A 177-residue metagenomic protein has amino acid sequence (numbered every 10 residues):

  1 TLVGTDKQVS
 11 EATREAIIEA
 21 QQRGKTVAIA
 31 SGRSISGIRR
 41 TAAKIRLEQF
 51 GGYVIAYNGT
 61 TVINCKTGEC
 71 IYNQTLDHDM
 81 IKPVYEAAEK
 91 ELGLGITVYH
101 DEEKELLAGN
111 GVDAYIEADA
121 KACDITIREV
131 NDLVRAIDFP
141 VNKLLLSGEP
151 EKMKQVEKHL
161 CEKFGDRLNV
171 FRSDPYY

Functional and structural regions predicted by a protein language model:
T1-K7, V84: Asp-based phosphoryl-transfer active-site loop
V3-G4, I71-Y72, K143: Short, contiguous strand/loop micro-motifs
D6, D77, E149-P150: Short beta->alpha junction loops/turns
D6-K7, A42, K66, E157: Short, flexible helix/strand-to-coil boundary loops that buttress conserved ligand/catalytic motifs in alpha/beta
Q8, S36-G37, E151-K152: Short alpha-helical
Q8-A12, V54, I125: Short secondary-structure boundary/capping elements
T13-A114: Active-site phosphate-binding/coordination module
A87, E91-Y177: Conserved acidic, metal-coordinating active-site core of Asp-based, Mg2+-dependent phosphoryl-transfer enzymes
